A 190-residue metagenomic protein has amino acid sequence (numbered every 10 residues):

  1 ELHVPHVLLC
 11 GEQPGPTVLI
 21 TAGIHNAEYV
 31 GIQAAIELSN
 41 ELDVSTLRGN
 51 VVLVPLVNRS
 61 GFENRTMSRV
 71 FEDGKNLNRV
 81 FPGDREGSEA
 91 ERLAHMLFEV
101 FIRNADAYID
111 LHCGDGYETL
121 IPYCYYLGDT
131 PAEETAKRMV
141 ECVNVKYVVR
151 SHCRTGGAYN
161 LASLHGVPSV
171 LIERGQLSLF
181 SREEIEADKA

Functional and structural regions predicted by a protein language model:
E1-A190: Structured catalytic-domain cores with a bias toward divalent-metal coordination
